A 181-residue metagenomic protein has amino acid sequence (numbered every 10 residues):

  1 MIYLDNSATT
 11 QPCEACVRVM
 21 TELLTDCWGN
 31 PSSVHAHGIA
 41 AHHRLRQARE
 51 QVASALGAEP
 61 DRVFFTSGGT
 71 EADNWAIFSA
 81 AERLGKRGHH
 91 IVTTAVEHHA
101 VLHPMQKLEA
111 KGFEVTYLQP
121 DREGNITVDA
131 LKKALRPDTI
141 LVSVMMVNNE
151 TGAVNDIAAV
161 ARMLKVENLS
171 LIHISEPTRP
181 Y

Functional and structural regions predicted by a protein language model:
M1-S33: N-terminal "arm"/small-domain region of PLP-dependent enzymes with the aminotransferase-like
D5-N6, M20, V52, G69 (+6 more regions): Buried hydrophobic positions in well-ordered alpha/beta secondary-structure cores of metabolic enzymes
T10-Q11, I39-H42, H99, R122-N125 (+1 more regions): Short, small-residue-enriched loops and turns at beta-alpha junctions that line or gate enzyme active sites
S32-E71, W75: Conserved N-terminal alpha-helix of the aminotransferase class I/II PLP-enzyme fold
A80-L102, E114-Q119: Conserved PLP-anchoring active-site segment centered on the Schiff-base-forming lysine
I126-V128, M146-L169: Active-site core of PLP-dependent enzymes with the aminotransferase class I/II
V128-P137: Short amphipathic alpha-helix with an adjacent loop that forms part of the alpha/beta core around
I172-Y181: Single conserved hydrophobic/aromatic residue that forms the stacking wall/gate of nucleotide- or nucleobase-binding
